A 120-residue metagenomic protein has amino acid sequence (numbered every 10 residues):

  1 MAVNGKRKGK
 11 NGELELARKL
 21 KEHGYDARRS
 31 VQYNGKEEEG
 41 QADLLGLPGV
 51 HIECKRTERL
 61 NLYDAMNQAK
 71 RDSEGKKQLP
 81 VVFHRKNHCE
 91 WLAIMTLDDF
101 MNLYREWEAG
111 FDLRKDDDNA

Functional and structural regions predicted by a protein language model:
M1-A120: Catalytic phosphate/metal-binding cores of nucleic-acid and nucleotide-processing enzymes, i.e., regions that mediate
